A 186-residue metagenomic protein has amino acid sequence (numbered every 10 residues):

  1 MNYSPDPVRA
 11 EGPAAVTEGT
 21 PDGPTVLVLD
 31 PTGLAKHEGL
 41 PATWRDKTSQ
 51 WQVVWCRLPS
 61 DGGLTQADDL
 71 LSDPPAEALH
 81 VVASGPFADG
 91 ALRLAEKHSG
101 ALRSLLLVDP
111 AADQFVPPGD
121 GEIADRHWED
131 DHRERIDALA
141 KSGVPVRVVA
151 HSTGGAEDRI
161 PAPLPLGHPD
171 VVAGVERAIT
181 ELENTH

Functional and structural regions predicted by a protein language model:
N2-R57: Short, surface-exposed "cap/lid" segments of acyl-processing enzymes
A15-T17, K47-T48, P59, G63-L79: Conserved acidic catalytic loop of the alpha/beta-hydrolase fold
E18, A112-E176: The feature captures the conserved acid-bearing segment of alpha/beta-hydrolase catalytic domains
V26-V28, V54-W55, V81, L105 (+1 more regions): Short, hydrophobic beta-strand segments that form beta-sheet elements in well-ordered domains
C56-S60, P110: Active-site loop/turn elements of alpha/beta-hydrolase fold enzymes, especially the short glycine-/histidine-rich
V81-A95: Gly/Ala-rich beta-loop-alpha elbow adjacent to hydrolase catalytic centers
S99-D113: A conserved short beta-strand
V175-H186: Short, hydrophobic alpha-helical segments
